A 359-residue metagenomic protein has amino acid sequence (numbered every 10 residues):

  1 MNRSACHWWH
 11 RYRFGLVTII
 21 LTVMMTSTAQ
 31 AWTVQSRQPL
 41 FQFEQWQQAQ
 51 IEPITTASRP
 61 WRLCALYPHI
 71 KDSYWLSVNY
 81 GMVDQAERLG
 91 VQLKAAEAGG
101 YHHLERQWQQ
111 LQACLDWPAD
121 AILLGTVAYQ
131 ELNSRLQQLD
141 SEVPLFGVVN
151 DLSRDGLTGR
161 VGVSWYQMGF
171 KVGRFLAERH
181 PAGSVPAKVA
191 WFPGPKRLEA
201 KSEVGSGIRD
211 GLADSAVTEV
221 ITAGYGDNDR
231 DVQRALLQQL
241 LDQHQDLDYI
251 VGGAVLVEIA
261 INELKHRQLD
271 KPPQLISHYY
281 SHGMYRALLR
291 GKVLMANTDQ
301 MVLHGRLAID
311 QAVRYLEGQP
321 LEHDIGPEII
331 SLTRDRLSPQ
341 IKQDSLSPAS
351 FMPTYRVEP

Functional and structural regions predicted by a protein language model:
W32-R59, L303-P359: Hinge/cleft segment of the Venus flytrap/periplasmic-binding protein
L40-P53, R62-G81, Q85, K94-E105 (+3 more regions): Extracytoplasmic "Venus flytrap"
L63, M82, V172-A216, I221-A223 (+2 more regions): An alpha-beta-alpha
Y74-V91, M168-V172, E199-T218, L236 (+2 more regions): Short, solvent-exposed amphipathic alpha-helices that sit in or adjacent to ligand/effector-binding or catalytic
E87-H103, K188-W191, G211-R230: Short beta-strand elements in bilobed, periplasmic/extracellular small-molecule ligand-binding domains
A121-D140, I208, G226-R286: Hydrophobic alpha-helical
Y129-Q167, E178, S281-L289, V293-L294: Flexible loop/hinge segments that line or gate small-molecule binding clefts
R160-A187, Q233-R234, Y280-M284, D299-E317: Hydrophobic alpha-helical segments within soluble ligand-binding/sensing domains
